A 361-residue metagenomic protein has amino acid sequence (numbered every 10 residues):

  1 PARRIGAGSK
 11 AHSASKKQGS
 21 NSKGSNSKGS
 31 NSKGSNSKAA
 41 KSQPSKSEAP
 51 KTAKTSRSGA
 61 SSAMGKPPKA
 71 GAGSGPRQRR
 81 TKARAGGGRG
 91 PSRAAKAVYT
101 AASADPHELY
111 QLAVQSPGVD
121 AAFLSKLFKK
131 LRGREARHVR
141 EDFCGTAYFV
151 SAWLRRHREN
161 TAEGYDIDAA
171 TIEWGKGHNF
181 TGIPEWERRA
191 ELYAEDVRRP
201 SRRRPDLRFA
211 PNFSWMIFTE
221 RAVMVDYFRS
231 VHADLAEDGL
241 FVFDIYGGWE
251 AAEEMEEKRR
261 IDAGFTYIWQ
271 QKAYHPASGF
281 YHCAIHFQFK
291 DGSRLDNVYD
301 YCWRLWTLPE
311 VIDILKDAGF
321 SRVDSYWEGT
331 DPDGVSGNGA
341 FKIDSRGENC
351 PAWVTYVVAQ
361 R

Functional and structural regions predicted by a protein language model:
E135-G145: Conserved class I S-adenosyl-L-methionine
T146-E159: Conserved SAM-binding loop of SAM-dependent methyltransferases across substrates and taxa, primarily the Class I
D168-A170: Conserved SAM/SAH-binding beta-strand->alpha-helix loop
G175-K176: Conserved SAM-binding loop
G182-V197: Conserved SAM-binding strand-loop segment of SAM-dependent methyltransferases
V223-E237: A short glycine-rich, Lys/Arg-flanked "PGG" loop and its adjoining helix->strand segment in the class I
F243-I314: SAM-dependent methyltransferase
L305-R361: C-terminal lobe and adjacent flexible extensions of AdoMet/dcAdoMet transferase-like proteins
